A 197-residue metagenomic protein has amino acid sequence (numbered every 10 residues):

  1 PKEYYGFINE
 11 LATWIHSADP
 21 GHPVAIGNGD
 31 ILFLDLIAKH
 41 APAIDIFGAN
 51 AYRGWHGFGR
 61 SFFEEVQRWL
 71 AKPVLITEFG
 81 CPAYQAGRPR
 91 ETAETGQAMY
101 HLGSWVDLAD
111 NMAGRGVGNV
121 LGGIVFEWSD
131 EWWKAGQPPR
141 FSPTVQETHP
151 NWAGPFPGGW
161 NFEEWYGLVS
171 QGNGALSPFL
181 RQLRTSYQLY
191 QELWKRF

Functional and structural regions predicted by a protein language model:
P1-D110: Extracellular glycoside hydrolase catalytic/binding regions
E10, G27, G48, G80 (+4 more regions): Glycine-centered small-residue hotspots that permit tight backbone geometry or close packing
E10-H22, D107-V120, R181-F197: A structural motif corresponding to the C-terminal end of an alpha-helix and its immediate exit/capping segment
S17, P23, I76, G118 (+3 more regions): Compositionally biased, low-complexity repeat tracts
R53, R60, R68, R88-R90 (+4 more regions): Arginine residue identity/basic-tract feature
P89-F141: Active-site/pore-lining binding-face segments in mid-to-C-terminal subdomains
F126-F197: Aromatic-rich peripheral "rim/lid" segments of glycoside hydrolase catalytic domains that contact and position glycan
